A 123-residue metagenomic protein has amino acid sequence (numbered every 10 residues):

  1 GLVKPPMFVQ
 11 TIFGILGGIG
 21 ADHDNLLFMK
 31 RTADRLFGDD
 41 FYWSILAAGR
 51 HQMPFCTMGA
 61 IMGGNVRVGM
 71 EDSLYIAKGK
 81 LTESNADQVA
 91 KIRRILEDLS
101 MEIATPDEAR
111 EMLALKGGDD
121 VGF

Functional and structural regions predicted by a protein language model:
G1-M70: Catalytic alpha/beta core domains of metabolic enzymes, predominantly
G18-A21, I76-K80: Short, charged, surface-exposed secondary-structure boundary motifs
G59, I92, A109: Conserved, mostly hydrophobic/aromatic
A77-M101: C-terminal helical cap(s) of enzyme catalytic domains, especially alpha/beta-barrels
A104-T105: Well-ordered alpha/beta subsegment
R110-F123: C-terminal extensions of enzymes
